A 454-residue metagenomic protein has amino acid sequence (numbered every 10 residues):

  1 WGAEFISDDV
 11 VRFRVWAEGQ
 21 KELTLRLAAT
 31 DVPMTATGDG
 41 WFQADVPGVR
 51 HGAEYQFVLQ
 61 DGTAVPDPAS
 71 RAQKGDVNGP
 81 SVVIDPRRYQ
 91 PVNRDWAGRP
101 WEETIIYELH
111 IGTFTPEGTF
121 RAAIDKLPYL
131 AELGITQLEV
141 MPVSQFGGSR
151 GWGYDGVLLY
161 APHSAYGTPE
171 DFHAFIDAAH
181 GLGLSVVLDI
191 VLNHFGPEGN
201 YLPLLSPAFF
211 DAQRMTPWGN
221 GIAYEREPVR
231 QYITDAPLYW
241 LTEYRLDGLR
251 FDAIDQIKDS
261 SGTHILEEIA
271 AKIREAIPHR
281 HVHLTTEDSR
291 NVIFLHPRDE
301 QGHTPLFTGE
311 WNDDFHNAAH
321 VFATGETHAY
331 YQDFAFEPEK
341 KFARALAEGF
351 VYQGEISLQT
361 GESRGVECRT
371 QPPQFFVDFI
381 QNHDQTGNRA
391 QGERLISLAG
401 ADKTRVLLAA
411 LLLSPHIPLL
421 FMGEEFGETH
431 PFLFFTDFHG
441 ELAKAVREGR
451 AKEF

Functional and structural regions predicted by a protein language model:
W1-R12, P33-E108, T113-G118, Y129 (+1 more regions): The feature marks proteins involved in alpha-glucan
W16-E22: Short proline/glycine-enriched turn/loop motifs at strand-loop junctions of beta-rich domains
G19, G38, G48, H110-T115 (+6 more regions): Short, flexible loop/turn elements at secondary-structure junctions
Q20, I135, L246, H416-I417: A structural motif
E22-A28: Change to "...patches in solvent-exposed regions of secreted, membrane-anchored, or virion-exposed structural
L59-R94, L182, N200-P207, D211 (+4 more regions): Core domains of carbohydrate- and sulfate-ester-processing enzymes
K74, R94-W101, H110-H283, F294-L295: Substrate-binding/active-site clefts of carbohydrate-active enzymes
L266, A270-F454: Conserved alpha/beta catalytic core and glycan-binding cleft of carbohydrate-active enzymes
